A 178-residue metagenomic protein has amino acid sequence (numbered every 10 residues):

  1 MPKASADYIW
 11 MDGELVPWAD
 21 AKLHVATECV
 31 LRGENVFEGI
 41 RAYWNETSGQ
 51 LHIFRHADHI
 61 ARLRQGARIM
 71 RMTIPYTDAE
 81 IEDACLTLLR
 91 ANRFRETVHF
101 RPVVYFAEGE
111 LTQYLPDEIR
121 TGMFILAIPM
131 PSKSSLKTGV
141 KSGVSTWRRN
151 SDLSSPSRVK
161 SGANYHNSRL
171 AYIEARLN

Functional and structural regions predicted by a protein language model:
M1-P75, E80-T87, L111-N178: Helix-start/capping segments and mature chain N-termini
E82-E110: Short, acidic/charged, Gly/Pro-enriched secondary-structure junctions
